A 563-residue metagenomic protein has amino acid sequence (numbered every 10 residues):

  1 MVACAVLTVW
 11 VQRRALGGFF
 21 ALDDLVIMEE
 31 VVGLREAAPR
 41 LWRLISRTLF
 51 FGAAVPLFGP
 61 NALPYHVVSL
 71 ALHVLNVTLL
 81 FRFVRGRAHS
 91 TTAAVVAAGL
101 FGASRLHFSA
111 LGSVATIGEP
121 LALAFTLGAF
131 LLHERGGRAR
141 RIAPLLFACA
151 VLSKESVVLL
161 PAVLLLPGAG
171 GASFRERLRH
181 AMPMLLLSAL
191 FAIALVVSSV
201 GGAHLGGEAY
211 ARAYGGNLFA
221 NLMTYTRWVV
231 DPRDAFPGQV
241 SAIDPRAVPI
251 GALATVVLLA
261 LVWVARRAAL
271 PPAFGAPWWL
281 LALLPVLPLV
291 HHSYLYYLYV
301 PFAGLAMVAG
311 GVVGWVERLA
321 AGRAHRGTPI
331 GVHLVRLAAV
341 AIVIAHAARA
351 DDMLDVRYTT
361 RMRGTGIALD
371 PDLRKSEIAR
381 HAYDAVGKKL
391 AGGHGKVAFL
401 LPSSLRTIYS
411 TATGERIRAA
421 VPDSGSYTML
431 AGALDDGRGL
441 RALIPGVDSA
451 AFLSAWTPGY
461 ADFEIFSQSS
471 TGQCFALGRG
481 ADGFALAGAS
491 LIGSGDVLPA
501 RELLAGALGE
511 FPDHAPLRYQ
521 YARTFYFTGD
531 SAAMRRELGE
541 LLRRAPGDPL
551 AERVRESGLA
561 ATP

Functional and structural regions predicted by a protein language model:
M1-D482, L486-A487: Polytopic membrane enzymes that build or remodel cell-surface glycoconjugates and lipids
D482, P516, L550-R553: Start-of-helix register in tetratricopeptide repeats
G493, F527, S557-A561: Register position in tetratricopeptide repeats
